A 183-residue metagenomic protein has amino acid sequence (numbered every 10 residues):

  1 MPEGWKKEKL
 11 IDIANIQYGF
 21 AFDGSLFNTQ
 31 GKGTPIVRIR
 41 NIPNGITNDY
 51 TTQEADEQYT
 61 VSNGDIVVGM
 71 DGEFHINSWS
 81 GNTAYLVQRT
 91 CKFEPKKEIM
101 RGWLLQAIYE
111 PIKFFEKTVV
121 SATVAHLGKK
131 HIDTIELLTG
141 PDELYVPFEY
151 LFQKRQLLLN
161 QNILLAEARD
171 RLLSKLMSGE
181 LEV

Functional and structural regions predicted by a protein language model:
M1, K6, S25-F27, G31-K32 (+8 more regions): Short capping/connector residues at structural and topological boundaries
M1-A21, N44, L138-V183: Non-catalytic DNA-recognition/assembly elements of restriction-modification systems
E3, P35, A84, A125: Residues that recognize and position ribonucleotide moieties
K6, F20, G33-P35, N63-D65 (+3 more regions): Structural beta-strand/beta-sheet cores of well-ordered domains, especially the beta-sheet scaffolds that support
I11-L26, K32-N63, K92: Sequence-specific dsDNA recognition surfaces
I36-R38, V67, K92, E136 (+3 more regions): Structured core elements
R38, E57-V120, G128: A short beta-sheet element
D71, V87-C91, A107-I163: Glycine-anchored helix-breaking recognition loops at helix->coil/strand junctions
